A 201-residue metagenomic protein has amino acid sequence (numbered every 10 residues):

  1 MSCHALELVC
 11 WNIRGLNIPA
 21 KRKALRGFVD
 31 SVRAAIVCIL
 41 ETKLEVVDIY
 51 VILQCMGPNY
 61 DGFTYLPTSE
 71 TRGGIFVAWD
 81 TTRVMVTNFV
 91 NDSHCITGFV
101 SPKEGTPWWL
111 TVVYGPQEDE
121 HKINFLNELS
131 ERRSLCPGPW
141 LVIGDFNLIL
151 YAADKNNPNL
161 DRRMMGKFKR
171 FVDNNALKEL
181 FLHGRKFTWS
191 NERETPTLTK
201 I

Functional and structural regions predicted by a protein language model:
M1-I201: A shared catalytic/ligand-binding motif for oxyanion handling
